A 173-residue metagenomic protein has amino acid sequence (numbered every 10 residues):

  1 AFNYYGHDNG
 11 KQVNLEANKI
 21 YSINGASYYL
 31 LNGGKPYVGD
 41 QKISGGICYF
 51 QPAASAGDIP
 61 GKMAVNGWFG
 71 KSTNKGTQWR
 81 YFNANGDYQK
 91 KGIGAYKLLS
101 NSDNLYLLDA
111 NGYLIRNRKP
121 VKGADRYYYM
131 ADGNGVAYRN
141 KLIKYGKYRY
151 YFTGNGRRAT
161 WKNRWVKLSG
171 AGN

Functional and structural regions predicted by a protein language model:
A1-N173: Extracellular adhesion/carbohydrate-binding repeat motifs centered on closely spaced tryptophans
